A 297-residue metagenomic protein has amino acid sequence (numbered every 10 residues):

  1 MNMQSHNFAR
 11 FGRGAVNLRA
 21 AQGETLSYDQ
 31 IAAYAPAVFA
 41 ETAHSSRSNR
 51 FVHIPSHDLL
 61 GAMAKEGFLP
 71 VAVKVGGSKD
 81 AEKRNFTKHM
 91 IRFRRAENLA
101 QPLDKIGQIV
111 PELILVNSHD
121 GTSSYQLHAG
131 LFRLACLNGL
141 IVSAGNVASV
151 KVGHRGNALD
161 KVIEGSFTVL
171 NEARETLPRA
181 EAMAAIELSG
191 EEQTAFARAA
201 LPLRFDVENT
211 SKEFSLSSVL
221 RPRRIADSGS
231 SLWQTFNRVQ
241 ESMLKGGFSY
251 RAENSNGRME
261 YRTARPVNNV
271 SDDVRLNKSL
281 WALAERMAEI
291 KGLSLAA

Functional and structural regions predicted by a protein language model:
M1-I54, G61, K65, E82 (+2 more regions): Intrinsically disordered, low-complexity regulatory segments
M1-V16, E97-I106, V110, L115-A297: Intrinsically disordered, low-complexity regions enriched in serine/threonine
S27, N85-K88, R92, S124 (+2 more regions): Intrinsically disordered, low-complexity N-terminal regions enriched in serine/proline/glycine with scattered basic
S46, R84-F86, Q108: A generic structural signal for short, non-catalytic loop/turn and secondary-structure boundary residues
S56-L59, K79-D80, N98-P102: Intrinsically disordered, low-complexity boundary segments flanking structured domains
G67-E97: A short acidic/basic microdomain associated with nuclease active sites
